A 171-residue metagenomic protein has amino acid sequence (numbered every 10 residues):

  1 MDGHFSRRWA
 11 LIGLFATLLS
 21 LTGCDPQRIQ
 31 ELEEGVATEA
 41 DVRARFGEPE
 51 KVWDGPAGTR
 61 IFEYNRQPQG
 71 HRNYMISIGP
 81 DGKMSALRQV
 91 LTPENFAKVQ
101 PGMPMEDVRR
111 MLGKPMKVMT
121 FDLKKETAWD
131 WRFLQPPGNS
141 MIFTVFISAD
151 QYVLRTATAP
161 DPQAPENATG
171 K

Functional and structural regions predicted by a protein language model:
M1-T22: Sec-dependent bacterial lipoprotein signal peptides
C24-K171: Residues within mature, well-folded domains
